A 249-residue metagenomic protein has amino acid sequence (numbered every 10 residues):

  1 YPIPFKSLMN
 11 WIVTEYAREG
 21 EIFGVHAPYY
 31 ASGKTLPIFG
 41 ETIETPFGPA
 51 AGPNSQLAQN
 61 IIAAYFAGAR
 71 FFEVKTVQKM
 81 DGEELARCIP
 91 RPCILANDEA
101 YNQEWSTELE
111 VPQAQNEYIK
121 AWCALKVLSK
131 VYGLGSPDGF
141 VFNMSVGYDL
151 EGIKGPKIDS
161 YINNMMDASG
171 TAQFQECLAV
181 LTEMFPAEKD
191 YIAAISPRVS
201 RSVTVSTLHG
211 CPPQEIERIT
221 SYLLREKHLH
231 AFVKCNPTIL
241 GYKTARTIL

Functional and structural regions predicted by a protein language model:
Y1-P2, K6-A31, T35, A51-P53 (+1 more regions): Active-site entrance/lid segments in N-terminal catalytic domains of soluble metabolic enzymes
P37-G40, E44: Mobile, glycine- and charge-enriched loop segments and immediately flanking short secondary-structure elements within
E44-P46, G52-P53: Conserved SET/PR-domain catalytic core that frames the SAM/AdoMet-binding pocket
